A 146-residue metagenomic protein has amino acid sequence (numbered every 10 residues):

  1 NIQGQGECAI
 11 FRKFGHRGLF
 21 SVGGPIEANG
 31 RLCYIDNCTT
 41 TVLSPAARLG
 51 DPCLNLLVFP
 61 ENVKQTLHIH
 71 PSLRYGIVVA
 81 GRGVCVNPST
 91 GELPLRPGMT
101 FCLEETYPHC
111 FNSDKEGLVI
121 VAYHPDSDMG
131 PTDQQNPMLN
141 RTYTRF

Functional and structural regions predicted by a protein language model:
N1-G4, N87-Y107: Short acidic-glycine-tyrosine-enriched beta hairpin
N1-G6, P45-D51, V63-Y75, Y107-E116: Short, low-complexity cationic-aromatic patches
E7-C38, N112-F146: Double-stranded beta-helix
N29-T66: A short glycine-rich, His/Asp/Glu-containing loop-to-beta-strand
T41, L73, G83, F101 (+1 more regions): Glycine-centered loop/turn positions within well-structured domains that cap or flank conserved ligand/cofactor-binding
N55, Q65, R74, T90-G91 (+1 more regions): Short, conserved secondary-structure segments in the cores of folded domains
L56-P60, H68-C85, H124: Short, conserved beta-strand element in jelly-roll/cupin
Q65, V84-V86, M129-P131: Short loop/beta submotifs within extracellular cysteine-rich repeat domains
